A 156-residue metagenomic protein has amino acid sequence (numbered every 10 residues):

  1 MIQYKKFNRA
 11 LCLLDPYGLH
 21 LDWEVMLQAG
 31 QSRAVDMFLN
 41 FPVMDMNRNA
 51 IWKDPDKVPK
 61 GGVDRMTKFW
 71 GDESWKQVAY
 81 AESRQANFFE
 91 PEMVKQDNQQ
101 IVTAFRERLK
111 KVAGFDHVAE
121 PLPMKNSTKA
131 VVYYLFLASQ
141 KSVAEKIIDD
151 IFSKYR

Functional and structural regions predicted by a protein language model:
M1-R156: Class I S-adenosyl-L-methionine-dependent methyltransferase catalytic core
